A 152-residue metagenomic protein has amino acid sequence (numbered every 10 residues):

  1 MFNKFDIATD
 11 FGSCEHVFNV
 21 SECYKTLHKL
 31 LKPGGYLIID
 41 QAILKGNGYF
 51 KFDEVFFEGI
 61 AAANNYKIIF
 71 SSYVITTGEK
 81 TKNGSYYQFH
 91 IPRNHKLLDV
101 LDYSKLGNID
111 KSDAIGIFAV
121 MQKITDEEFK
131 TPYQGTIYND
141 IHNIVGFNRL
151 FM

Functional and structural regions predicted by a protein language model:
M1-A8: A short acidic, Gly/Pro-enriched loop at the edge of an enzyme's catalytic core that lines a small-molecule cofactor
T9-H16: Short catalytic micro-motifs in class I SAM-dependent methyltransferases
H16-V17, K45-Y49, T77-T81, E127-T131: Short catalytic/ligand-binding loop motif for oxyanion handling, primarily in non-cytosolic enzymes, centered on
S21-Y36: A short glycine-rich, Lys/Arg-flanked "PGG" loop and its adjoining helix->strand segment in the class I
Y49-V74, N83-Q88: Conserved Class I S-adenosyl-L-methionine
S85-M152: Core SAM-dependent methyltransferase catalytic element
